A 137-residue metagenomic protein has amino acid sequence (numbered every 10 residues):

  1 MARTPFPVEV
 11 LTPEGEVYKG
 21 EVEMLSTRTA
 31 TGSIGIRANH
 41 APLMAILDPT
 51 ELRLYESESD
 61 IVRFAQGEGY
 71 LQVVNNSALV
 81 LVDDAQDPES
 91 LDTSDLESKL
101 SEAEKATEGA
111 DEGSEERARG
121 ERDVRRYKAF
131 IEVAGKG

Functional and structural regions predicted by a protein language model:
M1-P5: Short, charged, intrinsically disordered terminal tails
P7-E102: Compact, glycine-rich, soluble single-domain proteins
D87-G137: Acidic/glycine-rich phosphate/pyrophosphate-binding loops and surrounding catalytic core that coordinate Mg2+
